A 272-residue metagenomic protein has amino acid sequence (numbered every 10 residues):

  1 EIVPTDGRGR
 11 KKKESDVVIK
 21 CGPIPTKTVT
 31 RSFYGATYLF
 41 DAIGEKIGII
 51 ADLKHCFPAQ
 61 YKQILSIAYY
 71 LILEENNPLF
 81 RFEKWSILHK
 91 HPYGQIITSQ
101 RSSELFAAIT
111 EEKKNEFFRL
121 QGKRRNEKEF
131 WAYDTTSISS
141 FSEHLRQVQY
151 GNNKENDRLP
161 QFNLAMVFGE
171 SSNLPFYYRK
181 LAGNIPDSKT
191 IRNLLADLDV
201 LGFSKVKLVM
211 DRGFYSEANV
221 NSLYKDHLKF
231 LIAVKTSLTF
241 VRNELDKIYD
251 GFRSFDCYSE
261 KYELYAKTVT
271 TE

Functional and structural regions predicted by a protein language model:
E1-Q147, A165-Y178, A182-N184, R192: Dynamic "connector" segments at or just before major functional cores
R119-L120, S188-K205: Short, basic/hydrophobic alpha-helical segments
W131, L208-V209: Residue-level marker for buried hydrophobic side chains located in beta-strands that build the well-ordered beta-sheet
S142-H144, S216-S222, V241-E244: A short acidic (Asp/Glu
N156-F162, S171: Short, flexible loop/turn motifs enriched in small residues
P160-F162, Y178-K180, H227-E272: An anionic, glycine-rich sequence signature occurring as long contiguous blocks
D199-V200, V220-K229: Short, surface-exposed basic-aromatic patches at helix termini and helix-loop junctions that form
V209-A218, T236-T239: Acidic, metal-coordinating catalytic cores used for nucleic-acid/nucleotide bond scission and strand-transfer chemistry
